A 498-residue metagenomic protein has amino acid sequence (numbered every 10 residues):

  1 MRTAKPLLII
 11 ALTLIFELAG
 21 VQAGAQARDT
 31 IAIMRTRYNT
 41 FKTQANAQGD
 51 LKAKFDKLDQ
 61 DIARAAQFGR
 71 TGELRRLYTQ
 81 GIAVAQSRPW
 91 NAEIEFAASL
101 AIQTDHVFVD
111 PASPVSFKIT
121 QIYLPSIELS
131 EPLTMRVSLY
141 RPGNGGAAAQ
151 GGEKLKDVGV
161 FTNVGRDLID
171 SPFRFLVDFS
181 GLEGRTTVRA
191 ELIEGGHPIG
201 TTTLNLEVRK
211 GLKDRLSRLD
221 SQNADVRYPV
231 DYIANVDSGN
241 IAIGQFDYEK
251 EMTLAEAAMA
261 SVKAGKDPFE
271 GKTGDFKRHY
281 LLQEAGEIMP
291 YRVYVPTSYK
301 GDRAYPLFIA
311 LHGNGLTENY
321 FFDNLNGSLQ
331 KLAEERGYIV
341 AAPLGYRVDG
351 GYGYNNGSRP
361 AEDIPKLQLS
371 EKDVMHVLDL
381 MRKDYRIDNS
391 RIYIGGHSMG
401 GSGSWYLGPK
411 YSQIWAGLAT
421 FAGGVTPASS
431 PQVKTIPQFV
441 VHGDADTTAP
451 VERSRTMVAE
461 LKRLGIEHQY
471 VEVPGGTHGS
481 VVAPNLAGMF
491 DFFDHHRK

Functional and structural regions predicted by a protein language model:
Q26-D59, S99-T104, A112-P114, V208-A234: Amphipathic, heptad-repeat alpha-helical segments
A97-V107, N144-Y305, H468: A domain-start/cap signature at the N-terminus of enzymes
H106-E131: Contiguous beta-strand segments within globular domains
Y299-G353, T447-T448: Short substrate-entry loop that stabilizes the transition state in hydrolases
L316, R382-K383, S390-K434: Primarily recognizes the serine-hydrolase "nucleophile elbow" in alpha/beta-hydrolase and SGNH/GDSL folds
E362-Y385: Alpha/beta-hydrolase active-site loop
F439-H442, D446: Short beta-strand/loop motif that positions the catalytic acidic residue of the alpha/beta-hydrolase fold
T447, V451-K498: C-terminal catalytic histidine-bearing segment of alpha/beta-hydrolase fold enzymes
